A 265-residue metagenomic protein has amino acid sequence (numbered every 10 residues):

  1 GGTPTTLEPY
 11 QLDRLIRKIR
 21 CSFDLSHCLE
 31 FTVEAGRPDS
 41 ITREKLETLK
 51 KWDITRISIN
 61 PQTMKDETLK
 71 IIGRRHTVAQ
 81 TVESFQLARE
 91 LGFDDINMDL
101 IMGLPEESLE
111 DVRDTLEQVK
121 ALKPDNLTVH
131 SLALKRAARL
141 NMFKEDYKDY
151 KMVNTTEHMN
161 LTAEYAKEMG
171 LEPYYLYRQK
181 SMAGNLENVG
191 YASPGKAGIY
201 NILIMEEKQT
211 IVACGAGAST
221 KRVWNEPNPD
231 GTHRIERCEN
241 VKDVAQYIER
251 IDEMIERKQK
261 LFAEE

Functional and structural regions predicted by a protein language model:
G1-T162: Conserved non-cysteine loop/helix-boundary elements of the Radical SAM core domain that shape
G2, S181, G217-T220: Short, glycine-/Ser/Thr-/acidic-enriched flexible segments
L7, A183, K221-V223: Short catalytic/ligand-binding loop motif for oxyanion handling, primarily in non-cytosolic enzymes, centered on
F23, H76, F93, H130 (+4 more regions): Aromatic side chains
T48-R56, A88, Y175-E187, N225-P229 (+1 more regions): A broadly tuned preference for mixed-charge, low-complexity surface segments
V78, K167-G170, N240: Short linear sequence motifs
A137-C214: A C-terminal junction/extension of Radical SAM enzymes
G190-E265: Radical SAM enzyme core and accessory elements
